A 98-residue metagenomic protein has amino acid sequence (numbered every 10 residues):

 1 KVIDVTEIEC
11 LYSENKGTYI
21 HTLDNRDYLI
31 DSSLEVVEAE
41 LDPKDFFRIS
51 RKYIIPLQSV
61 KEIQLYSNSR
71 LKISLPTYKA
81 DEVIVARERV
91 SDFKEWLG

Functional and structural regions predicted by a protein language model:
K1-G98: Basic, polyanion-interacting recognition surfaces, primarily in bacterial LytTR/OmpR-type DNA-binding effector domains
